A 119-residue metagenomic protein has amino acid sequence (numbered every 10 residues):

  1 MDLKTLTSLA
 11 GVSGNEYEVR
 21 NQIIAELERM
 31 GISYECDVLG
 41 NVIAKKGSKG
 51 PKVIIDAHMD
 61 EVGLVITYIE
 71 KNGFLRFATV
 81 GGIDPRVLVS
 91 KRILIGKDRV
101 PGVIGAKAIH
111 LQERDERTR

Functional and structural regions predicted by a protein language model:
M1-R119: N-terminal hydrophobic/helix-forming segments and targeting peptides
